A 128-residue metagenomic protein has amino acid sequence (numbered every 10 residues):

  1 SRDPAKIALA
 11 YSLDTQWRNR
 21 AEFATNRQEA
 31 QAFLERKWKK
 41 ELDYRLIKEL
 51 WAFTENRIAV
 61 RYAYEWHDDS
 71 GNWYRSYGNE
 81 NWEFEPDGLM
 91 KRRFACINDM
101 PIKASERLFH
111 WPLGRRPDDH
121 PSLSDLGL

Functional and structural regions predicted by a protein language model:
S1-L9, L13, D119-L128: Short, low-complexity N-terminal intrinsically disordered segments enriched in polar/charged residues
P4-I58: A solvent-exposed, acidic/Ser-Thr-rich amphipathic alpha-helical stretch
D14, R61-H67: Generic short beta-strand segments
L34, L46-A52, A63-Y64, Y77-E83: Hydrophobic/aromatic beta-strand elements that line small-molecule binding cavities or substrate pockets in beta-rich
K39-D43, W66-R75: Short, cysteine-centered beta-strand-loop-beta hairpins and adjacent loop/turn segments enriched in charged/polar
W51-R57, E83-M90: A short, structured loop/turn motif at beta-sheet edges
F94-L128: Low-complexity, intrinsically disordered terminal/linker segments enriched in charged and Gly/Pro repeats
